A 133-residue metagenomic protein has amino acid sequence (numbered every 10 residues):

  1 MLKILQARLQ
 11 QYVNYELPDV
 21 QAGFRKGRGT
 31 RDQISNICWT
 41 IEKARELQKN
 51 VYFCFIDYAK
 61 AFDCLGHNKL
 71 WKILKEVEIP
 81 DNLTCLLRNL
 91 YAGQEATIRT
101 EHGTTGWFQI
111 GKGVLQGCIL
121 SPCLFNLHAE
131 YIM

Functional and structural regions predicted by a protein language model:
M1-I132: Conserved pre-catalytic core of RNA-dependent polymerases
